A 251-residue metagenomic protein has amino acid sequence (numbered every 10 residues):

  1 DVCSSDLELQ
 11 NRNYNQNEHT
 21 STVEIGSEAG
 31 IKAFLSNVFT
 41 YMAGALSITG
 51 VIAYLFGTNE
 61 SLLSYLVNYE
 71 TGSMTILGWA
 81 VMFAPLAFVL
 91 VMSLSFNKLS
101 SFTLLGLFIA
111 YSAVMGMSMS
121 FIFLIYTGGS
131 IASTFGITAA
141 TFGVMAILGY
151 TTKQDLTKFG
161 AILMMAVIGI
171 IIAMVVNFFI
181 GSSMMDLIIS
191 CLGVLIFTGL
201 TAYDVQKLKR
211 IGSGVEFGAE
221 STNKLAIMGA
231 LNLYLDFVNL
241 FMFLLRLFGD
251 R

Functional and structural regions predicted by a protein language model:
D1-C3: Extracellular interaction modules
S5-R251: A hydrophobic alpha-helical transmembrane-helix feature that marks the membrane cores and membrane-interface segments
